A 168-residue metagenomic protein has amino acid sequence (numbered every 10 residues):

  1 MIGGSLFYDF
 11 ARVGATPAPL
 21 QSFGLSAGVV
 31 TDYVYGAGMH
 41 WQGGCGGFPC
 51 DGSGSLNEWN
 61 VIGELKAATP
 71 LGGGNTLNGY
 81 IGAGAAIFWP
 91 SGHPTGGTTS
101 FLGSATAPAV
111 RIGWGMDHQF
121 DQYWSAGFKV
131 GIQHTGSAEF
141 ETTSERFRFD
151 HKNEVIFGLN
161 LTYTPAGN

Functional and structural regions predicted by a protein language model:
M1-S5, L102-A105: Surface-exposed strand-loop-strand hairpins of Gram-negative outer-membrane beta-barrel proteins
G3-T95, E154-N168: Gram-negative (and chloroplast) outer-membrane scaffold detector with strong preference for beta-barrel transmembrane
C50-N57, T99-T106, R146-E154: Replace "Gram-negative outer membrane beta-barrel proteins" with "bacterial and organellar outer membrane beta-barrel
G84, D117-H118: Internal, well-ordered interaction modules that form the hydrophobic cores of assembly/scaffold domains in eukaryotic
T95-G96, L102-G103, E139-F140: Short leucine-rich amphipathic alpha-helices used at interfaces
S100, I112-G113: Acidic, glycine-rich flexible loop segments
A107-R111: Trp-centered recognition loops
I112, H118-N168: Predominantly the C-terminal beta-signal and adjacent terminal strand-loop region of outer-membrane beta-barrel
